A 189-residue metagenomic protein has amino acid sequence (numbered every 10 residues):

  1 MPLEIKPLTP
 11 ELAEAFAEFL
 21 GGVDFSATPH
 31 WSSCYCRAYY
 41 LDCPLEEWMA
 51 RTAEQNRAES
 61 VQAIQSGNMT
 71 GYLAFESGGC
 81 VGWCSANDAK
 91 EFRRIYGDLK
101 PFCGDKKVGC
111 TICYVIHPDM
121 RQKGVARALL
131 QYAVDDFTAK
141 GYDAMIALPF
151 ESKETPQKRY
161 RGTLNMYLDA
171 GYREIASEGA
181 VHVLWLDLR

Functional and structural regions predicted by a protein language model:
M1-C43: Conserved N-terminal entry element of GNAT/NAT acetyltransferase domains
C34-T70: Active-site rim helix/loop that mediates acceptor-substrate recognition in acyltransferases
Q62, S66, F75, G79-Y114 (+2 more regions): Conserved acyl-donor/pantetheine-binding loop and adjacent beta-alpha core of acyl/acetyltransferases and related
T70-Y72, K107-G109, A180-L184: Short beta-strand micro-motifs in enzyme catalytic cores
N87, L148, E178: Conserved residues at the C-terminal ends of beta-strands
T111-I116, Q122-A139: Conserved acetyl-CoA-binding loop-helix of GNAT-fold acetyltransferases
L130, F137-P156: Conserved GNAT acetyl-CoA-binding A-motif
R159-R189: C-terminal "cap" of GNAT-fold acetyltransferases
